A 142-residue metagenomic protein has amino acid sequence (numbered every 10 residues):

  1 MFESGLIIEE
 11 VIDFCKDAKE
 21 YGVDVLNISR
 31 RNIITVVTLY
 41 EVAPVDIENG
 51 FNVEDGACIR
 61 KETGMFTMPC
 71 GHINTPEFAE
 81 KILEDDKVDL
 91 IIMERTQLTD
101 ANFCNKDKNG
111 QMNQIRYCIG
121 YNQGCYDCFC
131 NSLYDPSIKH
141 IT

Functional and structural regions predicted by a protein language model:
M1-T142: Flavin-dependent oxidoreductase catalytic cores
